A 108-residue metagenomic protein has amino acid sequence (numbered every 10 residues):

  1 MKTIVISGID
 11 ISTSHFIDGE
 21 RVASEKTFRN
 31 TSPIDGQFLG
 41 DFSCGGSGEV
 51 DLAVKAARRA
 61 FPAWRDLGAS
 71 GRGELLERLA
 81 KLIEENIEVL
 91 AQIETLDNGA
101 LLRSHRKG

Functional and structural regions predicted by a protein language model:
M1-D41, E74, R78: Terminal low-complexity tails and localization/encapsulation signals of metabolic enzymes
L39-G108: Glycine-rich loop-to-alpha-helix module at the N-terminal edge of alpha/beta enzyme cores
